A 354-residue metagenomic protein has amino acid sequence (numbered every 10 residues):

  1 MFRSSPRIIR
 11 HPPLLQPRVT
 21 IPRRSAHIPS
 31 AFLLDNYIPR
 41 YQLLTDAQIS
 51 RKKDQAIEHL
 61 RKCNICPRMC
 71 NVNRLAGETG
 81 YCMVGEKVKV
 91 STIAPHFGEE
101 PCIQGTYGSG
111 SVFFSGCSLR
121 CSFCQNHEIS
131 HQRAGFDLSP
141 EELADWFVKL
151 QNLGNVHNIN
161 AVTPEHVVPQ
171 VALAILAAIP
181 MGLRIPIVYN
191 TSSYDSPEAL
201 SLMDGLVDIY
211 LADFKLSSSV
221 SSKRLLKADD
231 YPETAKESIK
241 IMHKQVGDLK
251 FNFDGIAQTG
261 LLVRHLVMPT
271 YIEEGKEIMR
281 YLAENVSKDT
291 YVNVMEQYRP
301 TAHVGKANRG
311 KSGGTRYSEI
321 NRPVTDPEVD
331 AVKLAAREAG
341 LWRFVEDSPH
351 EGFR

Functional and structural regions predicted by a protein language model:
F2-E78, G247-R354: Auxiliary Fe-S-binding modules of radical SAM enzymes
P67-N73, K215, S222-P232: Helix-enriched interaction subdomains in cytosolic or periplasmic regions, typified by TIR/SEFIR signaling/NADase cores
C82-G205, I209-Y210, S219: Conserved Radical SAM active-site core
G110, I159, I187-Y189, Y210-A212 (+3 more regions): Hydrophobic faces of well-ordered beta-strands that scaffold small-molecule active sites in alpha/beta enzyme cores
F114, T163-E165, Y189-S193, F214 (+3 more regions): A cross-domain feature marking catalytic cores of carbohydrate-active enzymes and several ubiquitous metabolic/repair
I129-E142, T163-Q170, A178-I179, D195 (+3 more regions): Conserved non-cysteine loop/helix-boundary elements of the Radical SAM core domain that shape
D145, K149, Q170-A177, E198 (+5 more regions): Alpha-helical scaffolding segments of alpha/beta enzyme cores, especially the outer helices of TIM-barrel or partial
D204-S221, D289-Y298: Non-cysteine beta-strand/loop elements that form the S-adenosyl-L-methionine
